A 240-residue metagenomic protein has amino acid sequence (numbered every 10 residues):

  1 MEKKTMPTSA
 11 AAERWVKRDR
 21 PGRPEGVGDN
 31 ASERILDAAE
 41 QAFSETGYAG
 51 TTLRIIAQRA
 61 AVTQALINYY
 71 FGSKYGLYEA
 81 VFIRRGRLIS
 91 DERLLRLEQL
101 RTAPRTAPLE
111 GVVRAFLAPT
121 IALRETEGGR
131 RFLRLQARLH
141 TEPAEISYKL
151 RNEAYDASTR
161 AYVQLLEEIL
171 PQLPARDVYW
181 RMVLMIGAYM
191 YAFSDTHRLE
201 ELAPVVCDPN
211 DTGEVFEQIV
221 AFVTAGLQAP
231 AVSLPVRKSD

Functional and structural regions predicted by a protein language model:
M1-K17, E153-L184, A188-D240: C-terminal peripheral helix-coil segments that are non-catalytic and often amphipathic
G28, S32-E40: Short, leucine-enriched amphipathic alpha-helices that occur as contiguous helical runs
R34, A42-G76, A80-R84: Helix-turn-helix
L36, S90, E110-L117, M182 (+1 more regions): Short, amphipathic alpha-helical "lid/cap" segments that border enzyme active or binding sites
R85, I89-L97: Conserved phosphoryl-transfer catalytic core
L94-F132, M182: Hydrophobic alpha-helical connector segments
G111-V113, R124-E153, T196-E201: Amphipathic alpha-helical segments used for helix-helix packing
F116-T120, L133-H140, M185-Y189, V223: Short alpha-helical scaffolding segments that buttress acidic/His motifs in well-ordered protein cores
